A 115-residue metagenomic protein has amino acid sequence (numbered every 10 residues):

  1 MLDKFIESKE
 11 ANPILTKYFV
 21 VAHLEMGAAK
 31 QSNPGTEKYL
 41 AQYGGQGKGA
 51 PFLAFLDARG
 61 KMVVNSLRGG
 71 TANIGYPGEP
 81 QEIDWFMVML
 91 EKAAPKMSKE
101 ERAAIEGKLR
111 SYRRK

Functional and structural regions predicted by a protein language model:
M1, E10, G35-K38, Q81 (+2 more regions): Extracytoplasmic/secreted proteins, especially bacterial periplasmic and envelope-associated proteins
M1-D3, F55: Detector for the c-type heme attachment site
K4-P34: Thiol-based oxidoreductase modules, predominantly thioredoxin-like and allied folds used for disulfide exchange
V21, G45-Q46: Short, well-ordered coil loops that connect the C-terminus of an alpha-helix to the N-terminus of a beta-strand
S32-A41, G45: Beta-propeller folds
Q46-A104: Non-catalytic, surface beta->alpha helical segment in thiol-disulfide oxidoreductase systems
R114-K115: N-terminal targeting signals for export/organelle localization
